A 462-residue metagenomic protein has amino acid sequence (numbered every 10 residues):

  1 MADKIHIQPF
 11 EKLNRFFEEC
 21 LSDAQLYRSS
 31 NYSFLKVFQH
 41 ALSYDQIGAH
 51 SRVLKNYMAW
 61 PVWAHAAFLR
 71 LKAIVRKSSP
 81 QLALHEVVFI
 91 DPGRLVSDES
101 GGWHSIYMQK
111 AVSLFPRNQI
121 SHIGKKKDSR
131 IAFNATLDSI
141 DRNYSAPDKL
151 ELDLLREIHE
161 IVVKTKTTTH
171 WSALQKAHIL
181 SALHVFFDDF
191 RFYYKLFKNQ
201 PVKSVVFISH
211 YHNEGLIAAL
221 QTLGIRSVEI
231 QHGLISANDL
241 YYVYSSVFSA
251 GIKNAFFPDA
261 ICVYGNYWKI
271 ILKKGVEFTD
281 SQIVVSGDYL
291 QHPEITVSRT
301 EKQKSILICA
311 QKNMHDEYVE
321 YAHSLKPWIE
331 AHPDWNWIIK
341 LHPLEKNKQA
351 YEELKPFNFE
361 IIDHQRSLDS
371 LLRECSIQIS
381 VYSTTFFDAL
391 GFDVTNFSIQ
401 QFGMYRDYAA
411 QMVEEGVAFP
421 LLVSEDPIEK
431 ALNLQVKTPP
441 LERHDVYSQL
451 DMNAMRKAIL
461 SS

Functional and structural regions predicted by a protein language model:
M1-S462: Catalytic-core helical/loop segments in enzymes performing group transfer/polymerization on anionic/lipid-linked
